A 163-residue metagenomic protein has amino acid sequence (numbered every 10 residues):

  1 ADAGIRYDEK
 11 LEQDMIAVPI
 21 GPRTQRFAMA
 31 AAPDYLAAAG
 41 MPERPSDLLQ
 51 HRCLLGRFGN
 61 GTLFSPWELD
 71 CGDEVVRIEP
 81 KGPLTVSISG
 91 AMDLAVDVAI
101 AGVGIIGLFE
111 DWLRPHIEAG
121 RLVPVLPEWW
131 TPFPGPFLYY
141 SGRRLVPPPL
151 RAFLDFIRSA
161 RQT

Functional and structural regions predicted by a protein language model:
A1-S89: Acidic, Gly/Pro-rich loop/turn segments at junctions of secondary structure
R23, A38, Q50-H51, A101-G102 (+2 more regions): Structured helix-beta-strand junction loops
P33, A37, A101, G142-R143: Active-site acidic-Proline motif in GNAT/NAT acetyltransferases
L36, L54, G104-I105, L122-V123 (+1 more regions): A general structural signal for well-ordered secondary-structure junctions
S46, V96-D97, R151: Alpha-helical segments flanking ligand/cofactor-binding loops in enzyme cores
L48, N60, E110, E128-W129: Proline- and acidic/polar-enriched loop/turn elements at helix boundaries
V76-P124, T131, V146: Hydrophobic hinge/microswitch elements
E110-P115, A119, V123, W129-T163: C-terminal effector-binding regulatory domain of bacterial HTH transcription factors
